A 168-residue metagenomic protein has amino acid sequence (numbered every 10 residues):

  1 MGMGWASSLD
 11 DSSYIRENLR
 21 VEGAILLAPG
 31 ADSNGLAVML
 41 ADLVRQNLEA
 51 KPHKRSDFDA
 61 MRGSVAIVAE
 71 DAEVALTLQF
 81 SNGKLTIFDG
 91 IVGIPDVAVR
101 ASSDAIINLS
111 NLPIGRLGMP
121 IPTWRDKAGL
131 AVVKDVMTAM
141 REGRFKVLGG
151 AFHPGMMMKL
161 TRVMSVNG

Functional and structural regions predicted by a protein language model:
G2-G168: Feature captures hydrophobic
